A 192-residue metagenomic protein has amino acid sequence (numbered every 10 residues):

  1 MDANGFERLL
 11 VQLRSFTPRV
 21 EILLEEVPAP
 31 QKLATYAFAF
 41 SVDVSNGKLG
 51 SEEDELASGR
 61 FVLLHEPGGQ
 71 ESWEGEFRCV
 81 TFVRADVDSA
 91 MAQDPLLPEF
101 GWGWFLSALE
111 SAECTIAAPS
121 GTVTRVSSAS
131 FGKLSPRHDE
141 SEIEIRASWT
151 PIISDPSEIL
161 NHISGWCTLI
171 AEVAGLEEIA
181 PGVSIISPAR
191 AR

Functional and structural regions predicted by a protein language model:
M1-L33: Short, extreme N-terminal leader segments that mark the start of a protein/domain
K32-S41: N-terminal low-complexity or amphipathic/hydrophobic leaders
A39, E74-S89, D139-W149: Glycine-rich, often proline-containing surface loops adjacent to acidic residues and nearby aromatics that form
S41-R84: A glycine-rich, hydrophobic loop/mini-helix early in the fold
L49-S51, A90-D94, I153-H162: Short, conserved charged micro-motifs
R60-H65, V126-R146: Aromatic/basic-lined ligand-recognition segments that form π-stacking hydrophobic pockets flanked by Lys/Arg to engage
P95-L134: Short, internal acidic amphipathic alpha-helical interface segments that mediate docking to partner proteins
W149-R192: Mixed-charge, glycine-accented linear interaction segment located at domain edges/termini
